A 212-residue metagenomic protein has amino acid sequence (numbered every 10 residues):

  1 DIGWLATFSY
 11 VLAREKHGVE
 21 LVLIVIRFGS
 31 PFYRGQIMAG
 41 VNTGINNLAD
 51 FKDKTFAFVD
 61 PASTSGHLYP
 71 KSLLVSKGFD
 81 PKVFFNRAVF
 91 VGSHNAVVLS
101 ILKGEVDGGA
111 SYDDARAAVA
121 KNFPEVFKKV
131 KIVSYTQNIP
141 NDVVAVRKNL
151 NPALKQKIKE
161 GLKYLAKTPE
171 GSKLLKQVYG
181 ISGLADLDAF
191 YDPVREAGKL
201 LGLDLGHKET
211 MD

Functional and structural regions predicted by a protein language model:
D1-H17, V25, A110-A120: Beta->alpha turn/N-cap motifs
W4, R14, V41, D60 (+6 more regions): Sec/Tat-exported extracytoplasmic proteins
T7-Y10, R34, L48, H67 (+7 more regions): Extracytoplasmic/secreted envelope proteins and their assembly/folding machinery, especially bacterial periplasmic
A13-L21, G40, L48-D50, P61: Acidic/His-rich structured neighborhood in mature extracellular/periplasmic domains
E15, I24-R34, S134-P140: Short Pro/Gly-enriched coil loops immediately N-terminal to beta-strands
L23-N47, A145: Hydrophobic/proline-rich hinge and linker segments of small-molecule sensing/allosteric domains, predominantly
T43, K54-A153, E160: Pocket-lining segment of extracytoplasmic ligand-binding domains
A145-D212: An extracytoplasmic/periplasmic, membrane-proximal ligand-sensing/linker region
